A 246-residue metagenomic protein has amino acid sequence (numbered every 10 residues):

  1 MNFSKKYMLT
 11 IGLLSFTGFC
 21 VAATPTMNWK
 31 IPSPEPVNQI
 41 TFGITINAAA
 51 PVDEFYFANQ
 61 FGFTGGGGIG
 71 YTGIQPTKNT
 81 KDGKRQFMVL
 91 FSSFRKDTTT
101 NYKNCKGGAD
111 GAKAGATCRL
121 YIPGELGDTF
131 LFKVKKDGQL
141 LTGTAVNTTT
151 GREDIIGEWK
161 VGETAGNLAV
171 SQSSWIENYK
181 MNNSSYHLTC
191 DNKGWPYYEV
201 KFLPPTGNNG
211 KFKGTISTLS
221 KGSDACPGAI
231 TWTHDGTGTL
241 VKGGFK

Functional and structural regions predicted by a protein language model:
M1-L9: Bacterial N-terminal signal peptides that target proteins for export
T10-G18: Bacterial N-terminal signal peptides
A23-K103, R119, T206-F212, S223-P227 (+1 more regions): Secretory/extracellular carbohydrate-interaction modules and structurally similar beta-sandwich "look-alikes"
I44-A48, K136, N147, N178: Short beta-strand segments enriched in hydrophobic/aromatic residues within well-folded beta-rich domains
C105-T129: Short, aromatic/His-centered strand-loop micro-motif at the edge of beta-sheets
G124-I155: Carbohydrate-binding surfaces in secreted/extracellular proteins
K160-S185: Flexible glycan-contacting loops in extracellular carbohydrate-active proteins
M181-T215: Exposed low-complexity, polar/acidic, P/S/T/G-rich flexible segments that act as propeptides, protease-susceptible
